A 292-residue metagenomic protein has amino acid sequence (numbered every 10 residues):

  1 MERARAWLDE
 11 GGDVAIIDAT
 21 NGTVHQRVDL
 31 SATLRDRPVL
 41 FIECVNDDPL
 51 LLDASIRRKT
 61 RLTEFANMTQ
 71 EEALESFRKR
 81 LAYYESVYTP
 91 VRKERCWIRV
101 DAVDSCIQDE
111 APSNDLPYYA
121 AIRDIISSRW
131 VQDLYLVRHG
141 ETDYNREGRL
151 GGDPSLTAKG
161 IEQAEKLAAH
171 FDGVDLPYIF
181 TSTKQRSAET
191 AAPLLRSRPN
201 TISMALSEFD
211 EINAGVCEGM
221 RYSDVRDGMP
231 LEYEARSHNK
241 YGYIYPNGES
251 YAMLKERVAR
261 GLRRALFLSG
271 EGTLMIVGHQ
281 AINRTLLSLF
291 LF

Functional and structural regions predicted by a protein language model:
M1-A15, T20-G22, Q26-V28, E72-E75: ATP-dependent small-molecule kinase phosphotransfer cores that center on conserved nucleotide phosphate-binding segments
W7-G11, G173-D175, A265-T273: Glycine-rich phosphate-binding loop signature in dinucleotide/nucleotide-binding domains
D18-A19, V24-T33, P38-T60, E141-Y144 (+3 more regions): Phosphate-coordination/substrate-recognition cap region in phosphate-metabolizing enzymes
T33, F77-D133: NTP-dependent small-molecule kinase module
D53-A54, E64-N67, E71, S105-R123 (+5 more regions): Signature for phosphate-centric chemistry
N67-E75, K79-A82, E232-M253: Short glycine/proline- and acidic residue-enriched helix-loop micro-motifs that form flexible lids or anion-recognition
R149-L156, R221-Y222: Short glycine-enriched, charge-decorated loop/helix-capping segments at active-site entrances that position
A188, R260-F292: Active-site-adjacent alpha-helix immediately C-terminal to a catalytic or transition-state-stabilizing loop
